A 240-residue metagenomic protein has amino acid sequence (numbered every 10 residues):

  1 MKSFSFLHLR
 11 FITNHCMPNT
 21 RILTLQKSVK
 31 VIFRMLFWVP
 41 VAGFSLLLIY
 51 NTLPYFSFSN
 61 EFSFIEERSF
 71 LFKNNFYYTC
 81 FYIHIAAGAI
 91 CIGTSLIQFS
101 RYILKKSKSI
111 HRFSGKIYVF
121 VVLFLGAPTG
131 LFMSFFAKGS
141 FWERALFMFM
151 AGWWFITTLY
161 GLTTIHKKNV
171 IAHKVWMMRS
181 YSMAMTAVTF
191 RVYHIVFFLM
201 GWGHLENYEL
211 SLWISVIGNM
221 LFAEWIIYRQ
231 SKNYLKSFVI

Functional and structural regions predicted by a protein language model:
F4-F6, F11: Aromatic (phenylalanine/tyrosine) cluster motif
F11, C16-I240: Alpha-helical membrane insertion/targeting regions
